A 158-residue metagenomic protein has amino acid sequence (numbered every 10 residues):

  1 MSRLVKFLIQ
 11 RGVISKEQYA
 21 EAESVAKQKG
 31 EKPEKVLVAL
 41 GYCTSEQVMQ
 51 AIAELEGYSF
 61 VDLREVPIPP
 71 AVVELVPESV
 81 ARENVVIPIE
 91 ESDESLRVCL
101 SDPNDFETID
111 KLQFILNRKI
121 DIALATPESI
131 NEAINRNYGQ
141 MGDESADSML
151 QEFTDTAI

Functional and structural regions predicted by a protein language model:
M1-I158: N-terminal, intrinsically disordered, highly charged
